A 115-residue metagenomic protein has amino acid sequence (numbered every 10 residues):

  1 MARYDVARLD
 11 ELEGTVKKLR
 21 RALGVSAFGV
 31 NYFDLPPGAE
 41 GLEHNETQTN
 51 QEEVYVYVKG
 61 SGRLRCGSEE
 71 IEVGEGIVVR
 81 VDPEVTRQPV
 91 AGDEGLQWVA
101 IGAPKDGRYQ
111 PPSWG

Functional and structural regions predicted by a protein language model:
M1-G29, P36-P37, Q110-G115: A short, N-terminal "cap"/entry segment at the start of jelly-roll beta-barrel domains of the cupin/DSBH fold
D10, Q88-G115: Double-stranded beta-helix
R20-A22, L42-Q48, V90-A91, P111: Short histidine-centered beta-strand/loop micro-motifs that create catalytic or ligand/metal-coordination sites
Y32-L35, T47-L64: Short, conserved beta-strand element in jelly-roll/cupin
A39, V54, S61-R63, E70 (+2 more regions): Structural motif
E43, L64-R65, V81, R87-D93: Short beta-strand His + acidic residue motifs that chelate non-heme Fe in jelly-roll/DSBH and cupin folds
S68-E84: Short acidic-glycine-tyrosine-enriched beta hairpin
